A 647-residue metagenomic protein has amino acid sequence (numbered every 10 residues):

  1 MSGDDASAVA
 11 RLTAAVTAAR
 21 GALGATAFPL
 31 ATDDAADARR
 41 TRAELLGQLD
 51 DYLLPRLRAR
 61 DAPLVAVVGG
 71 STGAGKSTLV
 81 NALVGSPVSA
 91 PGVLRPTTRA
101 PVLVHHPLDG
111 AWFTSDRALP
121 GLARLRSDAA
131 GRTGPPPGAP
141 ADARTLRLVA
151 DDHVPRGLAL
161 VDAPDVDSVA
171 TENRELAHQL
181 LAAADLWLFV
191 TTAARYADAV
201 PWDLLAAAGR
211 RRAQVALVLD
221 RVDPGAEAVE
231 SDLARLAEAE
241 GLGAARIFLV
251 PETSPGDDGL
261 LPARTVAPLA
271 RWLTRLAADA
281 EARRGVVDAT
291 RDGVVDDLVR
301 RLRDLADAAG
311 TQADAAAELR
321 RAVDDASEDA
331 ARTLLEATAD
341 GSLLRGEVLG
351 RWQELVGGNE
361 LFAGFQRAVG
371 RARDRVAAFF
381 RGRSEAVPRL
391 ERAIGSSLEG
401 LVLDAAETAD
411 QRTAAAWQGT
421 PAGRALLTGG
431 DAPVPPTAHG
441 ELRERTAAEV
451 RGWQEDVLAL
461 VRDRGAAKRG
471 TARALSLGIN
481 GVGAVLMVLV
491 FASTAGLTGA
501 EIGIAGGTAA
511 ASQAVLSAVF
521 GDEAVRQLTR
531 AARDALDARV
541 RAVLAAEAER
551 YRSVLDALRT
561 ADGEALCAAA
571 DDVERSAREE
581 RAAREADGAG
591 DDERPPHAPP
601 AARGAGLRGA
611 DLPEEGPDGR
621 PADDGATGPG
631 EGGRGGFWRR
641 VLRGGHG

Functional and structural regions predicted by a protein language model:
M1-D61, A270-K468, R533, R552-E614 (+1 more regions): Extended helical scaffolds that flank P-loop GTPase cores
M1-T72, S86-R147, R603-G604, L642: N-terminal low-complexity/disordered regulatory or targeting extensions
S77-V88: A conserved segment at the C-terminal end of the G1
S89, V154-T171: Switch II (G3) loop of P-loop NTPases
L108-A111, D165-D167, A194-A197, V222-G225 (+1 more regions): Conserved nucleotide-binding/hydrolysis micro-motifs of P-loop NTPases
D128-G157, E175-R246: Conserved C-terminal guanine-recognition region of P-loop GTPase G domains, centered on the G4
D223-R283: Canonical P-loop GTPase G-domain recognition
G465-R539, V543: Transmembrane alpha-helical hairpins and terminal membrane-anchor modules
